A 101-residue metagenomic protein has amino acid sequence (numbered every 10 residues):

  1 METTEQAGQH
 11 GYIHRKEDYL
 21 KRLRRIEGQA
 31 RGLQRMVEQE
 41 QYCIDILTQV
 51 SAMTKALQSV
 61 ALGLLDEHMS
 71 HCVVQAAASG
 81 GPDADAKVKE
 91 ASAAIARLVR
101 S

Functional and structural regions predicted by a protein language model:
M1-S101: Solvent-exposed interaction patches of small proteins and small membrane subunits
